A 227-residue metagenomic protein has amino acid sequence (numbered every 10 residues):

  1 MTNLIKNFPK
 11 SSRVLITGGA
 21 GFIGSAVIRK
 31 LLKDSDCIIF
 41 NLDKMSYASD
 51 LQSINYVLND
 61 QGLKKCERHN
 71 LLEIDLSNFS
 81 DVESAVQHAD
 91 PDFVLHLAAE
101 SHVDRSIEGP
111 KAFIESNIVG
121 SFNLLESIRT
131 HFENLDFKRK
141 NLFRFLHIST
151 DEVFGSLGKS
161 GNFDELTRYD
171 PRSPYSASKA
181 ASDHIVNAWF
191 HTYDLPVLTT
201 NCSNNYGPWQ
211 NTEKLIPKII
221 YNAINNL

Functional and structural regions predicted by a protein language model:
M1-N205, N225: N-terminal Rossmann-like NAD(P)+-binding domain of SDR-like oxidoreductases, especially those catalyzing
T199-C202, W209-I216: Conserved loop-to-helix N-cap of the C-terminal "lid" that shapes the substrate pocket in Rossmann-like
I219-L227: Short, intrinsically disordered, charge-balanced linker/junction segments flanking boundaries in proteins
